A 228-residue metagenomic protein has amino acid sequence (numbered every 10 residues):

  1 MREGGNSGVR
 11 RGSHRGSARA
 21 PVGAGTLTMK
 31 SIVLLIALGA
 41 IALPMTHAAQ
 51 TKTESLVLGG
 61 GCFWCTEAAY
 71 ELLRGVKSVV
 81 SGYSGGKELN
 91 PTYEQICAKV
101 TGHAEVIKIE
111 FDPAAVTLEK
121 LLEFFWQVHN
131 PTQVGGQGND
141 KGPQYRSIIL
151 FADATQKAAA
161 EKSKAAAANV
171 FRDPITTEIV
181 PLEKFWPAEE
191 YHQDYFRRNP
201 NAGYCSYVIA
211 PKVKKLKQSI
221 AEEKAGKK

Functional and structural regions predicted by a protein language model:
G5, G25-T28, M45, Q50-K52: Intrinsically disordered/low-complexity terminal segments and short unstructured peptides
N6, R10-R11: Compositionally biased, intrinsically disordered low-complexity segments enriched in Pro/Arg/Gln/His
G12, A20, L121: Glycine/serine-rich loop-strand microenvironments at binding/catalytic pocket rims
R15-T28: Short, Lys/Arg-enriched N-terminal segments with co-localized hydrophobic residues within the first ~10-30 amino acids
S31-P44: Bacterial N-terminal signal peptides
L43-K228: Flexible coil/turn and secondary-structure edge motifs
